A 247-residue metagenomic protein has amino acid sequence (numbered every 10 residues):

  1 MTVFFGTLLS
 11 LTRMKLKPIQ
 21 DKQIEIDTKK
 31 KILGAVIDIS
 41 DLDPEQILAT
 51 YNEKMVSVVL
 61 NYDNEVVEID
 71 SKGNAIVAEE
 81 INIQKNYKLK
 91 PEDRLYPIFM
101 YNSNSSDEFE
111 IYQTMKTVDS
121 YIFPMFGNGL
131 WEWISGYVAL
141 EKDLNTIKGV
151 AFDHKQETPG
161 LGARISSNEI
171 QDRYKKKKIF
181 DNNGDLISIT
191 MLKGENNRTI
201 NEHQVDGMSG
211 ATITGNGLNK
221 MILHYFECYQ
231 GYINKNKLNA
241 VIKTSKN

Functional and structural regions predicted by a protein language model:
M1-N247: Flexible, solvent-exposed loop/hinge segments and secondary-structure transition points
